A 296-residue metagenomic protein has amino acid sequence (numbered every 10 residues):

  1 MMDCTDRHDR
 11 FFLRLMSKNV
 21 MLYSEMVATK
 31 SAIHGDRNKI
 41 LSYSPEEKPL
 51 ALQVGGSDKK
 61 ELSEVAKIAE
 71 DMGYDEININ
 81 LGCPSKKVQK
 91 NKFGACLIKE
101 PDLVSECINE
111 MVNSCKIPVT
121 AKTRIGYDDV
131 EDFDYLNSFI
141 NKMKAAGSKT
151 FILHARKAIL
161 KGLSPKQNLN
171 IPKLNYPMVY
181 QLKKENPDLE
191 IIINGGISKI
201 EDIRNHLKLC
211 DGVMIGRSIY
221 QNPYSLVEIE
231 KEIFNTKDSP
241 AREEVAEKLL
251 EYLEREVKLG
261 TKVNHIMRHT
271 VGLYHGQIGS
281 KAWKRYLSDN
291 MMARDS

Functional and structural regions predicted by a protein language model:
M1, V27-T29, G55-S57, G82-P84 (+4 more regions): Active-site beta-loop-alpha junctions enriched in small/polar residues
M2, V54, C96, E100 (+4 more regions): Glycine- and other small-residue-rich loops at beta-strand/loop junctions that grip anionic moieties
M2-D3, H8, E106-N109, S114-K116 (+3 more regions): Alpha/beta catalytic cores of nucleotide-metabolism and tRNA/nucleoside-modifying enzymes
D3-D75: Glycine-rich, positively charged N-terminal anion/phosphate-binding segment
F11, L15, S63-I77, L81-F93 (+1 more regions): Alpha/beta enzyme core
L22-Y23, A51-Q53, N78-N80, T120 (+2 more regions): Conserved beta-strand positions in the central sheet of alpha/beta enzyme cores
I33-R37, Q89-K92, D132-F133, L163-K166 (+2 more regions): Short secondary-structure transition/capping segments
K39-Y43, A95-L97, N137-F139, N168-I171 (+1 more regions): Short, hinge-like loop/turn segments at secondary-structure boundaries
